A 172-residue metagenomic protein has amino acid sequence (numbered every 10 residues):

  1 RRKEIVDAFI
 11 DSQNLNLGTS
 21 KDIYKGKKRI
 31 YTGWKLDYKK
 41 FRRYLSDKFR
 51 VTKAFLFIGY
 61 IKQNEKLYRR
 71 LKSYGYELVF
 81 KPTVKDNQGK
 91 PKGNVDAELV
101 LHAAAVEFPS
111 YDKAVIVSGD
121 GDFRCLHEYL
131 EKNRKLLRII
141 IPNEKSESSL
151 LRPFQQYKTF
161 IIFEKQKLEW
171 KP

Functional and structural regions predicted by a protein language model:
R1-P91, V95, E131-K132, L136: Domain-level signal for Mg2+-assisted phosphodiester chemistry and nucleotide/NA-binding surfaces in nucleic-acid
K62-P172: Nuclease catalytic cores that cleave nucleic-acid phosphodiester bonds, predominantly acidic two-metal-ion
